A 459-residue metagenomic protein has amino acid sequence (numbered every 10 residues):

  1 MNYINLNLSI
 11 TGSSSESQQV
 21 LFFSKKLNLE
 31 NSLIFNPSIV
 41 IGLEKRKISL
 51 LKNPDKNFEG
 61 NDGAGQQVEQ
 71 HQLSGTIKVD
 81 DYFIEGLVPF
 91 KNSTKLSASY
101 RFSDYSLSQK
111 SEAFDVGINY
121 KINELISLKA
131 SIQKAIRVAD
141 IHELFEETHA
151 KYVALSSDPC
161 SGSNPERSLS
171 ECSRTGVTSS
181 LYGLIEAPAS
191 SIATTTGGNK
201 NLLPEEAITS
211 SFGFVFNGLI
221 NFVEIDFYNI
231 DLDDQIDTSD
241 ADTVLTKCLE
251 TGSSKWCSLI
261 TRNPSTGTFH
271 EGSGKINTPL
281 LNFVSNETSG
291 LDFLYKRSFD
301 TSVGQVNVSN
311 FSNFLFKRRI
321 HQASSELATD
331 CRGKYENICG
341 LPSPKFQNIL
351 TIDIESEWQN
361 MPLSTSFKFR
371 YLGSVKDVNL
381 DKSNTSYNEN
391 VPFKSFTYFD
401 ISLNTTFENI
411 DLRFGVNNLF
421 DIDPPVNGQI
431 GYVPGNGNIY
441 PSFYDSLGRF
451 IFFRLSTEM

Functional and structural regions predicted by a protein language model:
M1-V79, Q133-N201, D226-S289, S324-E326 (+1 more regions): Surface-exposed, low-complexity loop segments enriched in small/polar and acidic residues
S17-K25, D80-G86, E112-I118, G198 (+5 more regions): Hydrophobic, lipid-facing positions within transmembrane beta-strands of outer-membrane proteins
E30-I34, K91-S93, K121-L125, A207 (+6 more regions): Outer-membrane beta-barrel channels and translocator barrels
N36-I48, L73-K121, A207, P362-R370: Surface-exposed extracellular loop regions of Gram-negative outer-membrane beta-barrel proteins
L43-L51, D80, Y100-S106, E112 (+12 more regions): Transmembrane beta-strands of outer-membrane beta-barrel pores
L51-F58, S108-F114, H142-E146, I236-D242 (+3 more regions): Outer-membrane beta-barrel translocator domains and adjoining extracellular loop/strand segments of Gram-negative
S93-K95, F222, D226-N379, R454-E458: Gram-negative outer-membrane beta-barrel transporters
F316, R370-K382, N404-M459: C-terminal beta-signal and adjacent terminal beta-strands/loops of Gram-negative outer-membrane beta-barrel proteins
